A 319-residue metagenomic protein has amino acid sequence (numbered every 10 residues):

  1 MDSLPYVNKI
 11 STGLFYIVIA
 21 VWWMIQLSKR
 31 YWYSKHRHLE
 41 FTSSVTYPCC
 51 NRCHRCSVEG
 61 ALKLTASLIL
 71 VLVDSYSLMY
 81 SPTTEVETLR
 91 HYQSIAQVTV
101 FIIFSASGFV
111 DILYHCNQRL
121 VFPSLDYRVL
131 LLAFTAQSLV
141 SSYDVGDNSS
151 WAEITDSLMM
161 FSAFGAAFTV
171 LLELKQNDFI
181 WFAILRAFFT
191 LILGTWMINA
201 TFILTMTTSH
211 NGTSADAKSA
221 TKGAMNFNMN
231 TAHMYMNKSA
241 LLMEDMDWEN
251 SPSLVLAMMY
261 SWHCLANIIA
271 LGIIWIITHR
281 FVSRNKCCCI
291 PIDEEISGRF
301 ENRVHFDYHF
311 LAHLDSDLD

Functional and structural regions predicted by a protein language model:
M1-L130, Q137: Early transmembrane hairpin module of multi-pass membrane proteins
M1-V7, E40-V58, T83-A96, S141-I154 (+1 more regions): Juxtamembrane membrane-interface segments at transmembrane-helix boundaries in membrane proteins
T12-L14, V18, M258-T278: Single-pass alpha-helical transmembrane segments
I17, V71-S77, S141, T195-T207: C-terminal TM-helix exit segments that contain a strictly Trp-centered aromatic cap at the helix terminus
V21-K35, I268-E295: Transmembrane-helix exit/juxtamembrane "anchor" motif
K35-H36, V145-E153, N177-I184, I203-A217: A cytosolic-side transmembrane-helix exit/cap motif
H36-C50, A220-L242, N285-D319: Non-transmembrane, juxtamembrane loop and terminal tail segments of multi-pass eukaryotic membrane proteins
Y127-V140, W151-K175, F182-I203: Alpha-helical membrane segments in multi-pass integral membrane proteins
